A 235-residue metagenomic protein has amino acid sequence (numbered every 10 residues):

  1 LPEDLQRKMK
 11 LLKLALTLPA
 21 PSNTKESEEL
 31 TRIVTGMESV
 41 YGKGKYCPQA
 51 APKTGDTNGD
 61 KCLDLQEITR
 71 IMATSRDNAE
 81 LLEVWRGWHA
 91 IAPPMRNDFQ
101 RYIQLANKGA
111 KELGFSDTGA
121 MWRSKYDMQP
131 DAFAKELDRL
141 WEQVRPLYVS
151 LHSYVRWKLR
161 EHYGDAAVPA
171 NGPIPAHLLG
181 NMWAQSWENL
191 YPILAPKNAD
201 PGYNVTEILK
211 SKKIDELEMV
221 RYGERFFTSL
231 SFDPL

Functional and structural regions predicted by a protein language model:
L1-I208: A well-structured
T206-L235: Auxiliary, metal-adjacent structural segments of Zn-dependent hydrolase domains
